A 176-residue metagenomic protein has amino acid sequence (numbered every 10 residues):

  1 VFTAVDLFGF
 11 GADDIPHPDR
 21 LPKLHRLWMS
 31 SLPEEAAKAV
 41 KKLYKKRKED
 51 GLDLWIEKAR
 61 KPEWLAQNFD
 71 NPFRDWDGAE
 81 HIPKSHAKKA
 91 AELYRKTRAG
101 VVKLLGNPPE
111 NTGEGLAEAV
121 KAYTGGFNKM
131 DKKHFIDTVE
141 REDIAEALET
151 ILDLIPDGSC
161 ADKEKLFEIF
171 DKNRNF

Functional and structural regions predicted by a protein language model:
V1-K38, K45-R60: Concave beta-strand-loop units of leucine-rich repeat
D6, D13, D19, H25 (+5 more regions): Detector for Asparagine
D13, E35-K38, D50, K88 (+4 more regions): Generic alpha-helical secondary structure signal
M29, A79, P83-A90, Y94 (+5 more regions): Intrinsic-disorder-associated interaction segments
Y44-P62, H134-F176: Amphipathic alpha-helical binding modules
G51-G106, N173-N175: Short terminal alpha-helical segments
R95-G106, K121-K132, E149-P156: Alpha-helical repeat scaffolds in large eukaryotic proteins
L104-E118, G126-I144: Short, solvent-exposed, charged loop/turn and helix-capping segments that join or cap alpha-helices on peripheral
